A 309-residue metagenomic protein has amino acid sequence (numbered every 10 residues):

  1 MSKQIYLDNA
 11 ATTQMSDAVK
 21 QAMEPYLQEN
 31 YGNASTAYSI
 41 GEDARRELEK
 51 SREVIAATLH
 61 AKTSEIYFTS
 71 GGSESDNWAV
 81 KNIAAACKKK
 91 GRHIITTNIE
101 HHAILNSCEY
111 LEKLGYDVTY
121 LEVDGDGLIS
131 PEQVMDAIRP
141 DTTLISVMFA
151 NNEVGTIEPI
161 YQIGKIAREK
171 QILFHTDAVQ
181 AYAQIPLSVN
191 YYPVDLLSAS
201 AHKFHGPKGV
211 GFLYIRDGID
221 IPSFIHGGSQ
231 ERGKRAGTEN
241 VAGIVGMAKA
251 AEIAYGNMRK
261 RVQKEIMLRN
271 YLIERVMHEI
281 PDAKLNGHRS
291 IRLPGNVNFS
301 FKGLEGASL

Functional and structural regions predicted by a protein language model:
M1-L309: Pyridoxal 5′-phosphate
